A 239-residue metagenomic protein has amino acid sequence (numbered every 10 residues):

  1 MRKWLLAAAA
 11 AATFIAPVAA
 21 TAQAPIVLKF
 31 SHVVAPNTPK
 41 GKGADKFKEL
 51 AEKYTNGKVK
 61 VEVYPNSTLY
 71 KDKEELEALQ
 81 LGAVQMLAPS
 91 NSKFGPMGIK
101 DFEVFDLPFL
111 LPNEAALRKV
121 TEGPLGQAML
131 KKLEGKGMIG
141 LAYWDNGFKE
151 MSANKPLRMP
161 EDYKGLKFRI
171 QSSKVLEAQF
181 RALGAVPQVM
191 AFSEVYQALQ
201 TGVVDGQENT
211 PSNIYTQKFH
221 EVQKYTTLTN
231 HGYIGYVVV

Functional and structural regions predicted by a protein language model:
M1-A8: Bacterial N-terminal signal peptides that target proteins for export
A11-A12: Repetitive helical segments and hydrophobic/amphipathic motifs
I15-A22: Sec/Tat signal peptide C-region and signal peptidase I cleavage site
Q23-A116, P124-V239: N-terminal secretory/targeting leader peptides
K119: Short beta-strand-centered segments that line the small-molecule binding cleft or hinge of alpha/beta clamshell
